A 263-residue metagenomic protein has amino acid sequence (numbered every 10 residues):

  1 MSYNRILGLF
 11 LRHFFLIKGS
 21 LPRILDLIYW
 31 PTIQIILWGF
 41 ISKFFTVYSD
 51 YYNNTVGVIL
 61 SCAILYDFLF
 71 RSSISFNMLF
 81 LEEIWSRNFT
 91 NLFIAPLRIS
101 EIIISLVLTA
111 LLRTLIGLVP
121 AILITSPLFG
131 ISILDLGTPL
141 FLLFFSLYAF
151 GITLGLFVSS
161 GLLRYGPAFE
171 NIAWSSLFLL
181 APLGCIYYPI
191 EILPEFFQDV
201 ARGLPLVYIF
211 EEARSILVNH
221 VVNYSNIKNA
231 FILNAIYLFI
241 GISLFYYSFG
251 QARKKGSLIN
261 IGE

Functional and structural regions predicted by a protein language model:
M1-E263: Hydrophobic transmembrane alpha-helices and immediately adjacent juxtamembrane helices of multi-pass inner-membrane
